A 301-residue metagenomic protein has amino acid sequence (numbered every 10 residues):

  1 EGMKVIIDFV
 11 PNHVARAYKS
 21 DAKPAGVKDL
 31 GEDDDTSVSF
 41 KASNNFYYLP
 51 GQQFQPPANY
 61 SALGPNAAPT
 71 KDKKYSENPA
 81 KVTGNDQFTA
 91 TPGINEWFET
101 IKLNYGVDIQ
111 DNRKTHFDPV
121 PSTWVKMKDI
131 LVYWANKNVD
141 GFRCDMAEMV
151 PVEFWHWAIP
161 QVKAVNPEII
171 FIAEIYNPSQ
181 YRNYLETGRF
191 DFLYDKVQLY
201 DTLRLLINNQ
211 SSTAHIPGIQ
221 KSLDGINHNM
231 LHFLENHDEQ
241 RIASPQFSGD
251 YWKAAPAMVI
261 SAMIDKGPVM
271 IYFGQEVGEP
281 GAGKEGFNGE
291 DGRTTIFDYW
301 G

Functional and structural regions predicted by a protein language model:
E1, R16, E99-T123, V139-M149 (+2 more regions): The substrate-binding groove and active-site-proximal loops of carbohydrate-active enzymes, especially glycoside
E1-Y133, A158, A164: Substrate-binding/active-site clefts of carbohydrate-active enzymes
H13, A22-S37, K41-N44, Y48-P56 (+6 more regions): Active-site-proximal helices and loops of the catalytic beta/alpha 8
P256: Conserved interdomain hinge at the start of the Helicase C-terminal
G267: Active-site-adjacent structural elements that line small-molecule/cofactor binding pockets in enzymes
Y272-Q275: Short coil/turn segments at secondary-structure boundaries
